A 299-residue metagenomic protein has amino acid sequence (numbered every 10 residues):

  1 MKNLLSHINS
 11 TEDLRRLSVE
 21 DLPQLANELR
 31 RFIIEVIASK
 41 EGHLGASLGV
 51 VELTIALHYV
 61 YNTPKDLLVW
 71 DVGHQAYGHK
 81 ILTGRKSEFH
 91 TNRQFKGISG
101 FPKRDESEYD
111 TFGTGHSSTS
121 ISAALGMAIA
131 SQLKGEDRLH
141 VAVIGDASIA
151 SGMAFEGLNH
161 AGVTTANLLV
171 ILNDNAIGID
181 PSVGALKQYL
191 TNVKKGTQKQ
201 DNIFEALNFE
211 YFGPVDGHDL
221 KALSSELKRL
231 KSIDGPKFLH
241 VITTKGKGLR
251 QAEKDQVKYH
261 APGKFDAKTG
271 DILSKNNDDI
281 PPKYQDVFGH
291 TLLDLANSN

Functional and structural regions predicted by a protein language model:
M1-L4, I33, Y77-I81, R85-N92 (+2 more regions): Generic structural signal of hydrophobic/aromatic residues within well-ordered alpha-helices of folded domains
M1-T83, E205-F209, P214-S224, L230 (+1 more regions): N-terminal amphipathic, basic-rich helices that act as targeting or association modules
N3, N9-E12, S39, G84-S87 (+7 more regions): Residue-level signal for pocket-adjacent positions within structured domains
N9, N27-I33, S99-R104, L133-G135 (+2 more regions): Short amphipathic alpha-helical segments, especially helix-boundary/capping motifs
R15-R16, R30-R31, R85, R93 (+4 more regions): Arginine residue identity/basic-tract feature
L25, G42-T164, Y284, F288-N299: Cofactor-binding active-site loop characterized by glycine-rich and histidine/acidic residues
D110-F265, D271-P281, Q285-H290, S298: Glycine-rich ThDP/TPP pyrophosphate-binding loop and its adjacent helix/strand module within ThDP-dependent enzymes
